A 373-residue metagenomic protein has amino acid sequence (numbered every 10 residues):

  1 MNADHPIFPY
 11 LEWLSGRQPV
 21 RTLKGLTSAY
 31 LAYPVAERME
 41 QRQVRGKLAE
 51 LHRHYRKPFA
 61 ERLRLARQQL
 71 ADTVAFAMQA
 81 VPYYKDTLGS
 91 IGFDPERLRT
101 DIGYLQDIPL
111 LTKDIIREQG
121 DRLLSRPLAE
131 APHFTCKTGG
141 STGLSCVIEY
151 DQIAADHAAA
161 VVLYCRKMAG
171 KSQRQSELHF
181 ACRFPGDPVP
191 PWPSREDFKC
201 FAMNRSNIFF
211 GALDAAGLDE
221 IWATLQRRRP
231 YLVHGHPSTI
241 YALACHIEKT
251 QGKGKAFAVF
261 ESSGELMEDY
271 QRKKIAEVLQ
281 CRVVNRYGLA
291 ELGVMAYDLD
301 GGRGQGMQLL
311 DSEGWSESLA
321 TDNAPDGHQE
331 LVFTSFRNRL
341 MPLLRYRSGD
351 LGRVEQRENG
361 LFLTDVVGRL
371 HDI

Functional and structural regions predicted by a protein language model:
M1-A60, Q68, A75, C200-I373: Active-site glycine/GP-rich loop and adjacent strand/helix microenvironment that borders small-molecule binding pockets
M1-K137, L144-A159, L163-Q175, R227-H234 (+2 more regions): Nucleotide 5′-phosphate-binding alpha/beta core
G92, A154, A181, I240 (+1 more regions): Positions that flank functional sites
C136-K137, D197-F198, Q251: Short, flexible, solvent-exposed loop/turn segments with mixed acidic/basic and small polar residues
T142-L144, Q173, L289, L351: Conformational gate/switch positions in structured elements
I148-Y150, V189-P191, C245, L343-R345: A short secondary-structure junction signal
D156-A158, F184-P190, A242-L243, E268 (+1 more regions): Short, well-ordered, mixed-charge alpha-helical segments that flank or form enzyme active sites
L163-K199, I208-G211: Conserved AMP-binding loop of ANL adenylate-forming enzymes
